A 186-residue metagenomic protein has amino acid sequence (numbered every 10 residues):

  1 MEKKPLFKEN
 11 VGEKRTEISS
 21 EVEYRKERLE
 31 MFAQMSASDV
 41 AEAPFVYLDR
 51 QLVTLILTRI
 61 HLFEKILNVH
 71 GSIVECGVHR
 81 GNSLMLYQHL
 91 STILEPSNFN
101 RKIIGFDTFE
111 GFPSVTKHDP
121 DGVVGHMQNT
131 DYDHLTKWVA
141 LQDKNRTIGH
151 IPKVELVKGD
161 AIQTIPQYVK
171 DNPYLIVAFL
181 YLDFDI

Functional and structural regions predicted by a protein language model:
M1-E23: N-terminal auxiliary segments of SAM/dcSAM-dependent transferases
R15-V46, R50, L67, S72-I186: S-adenosylmethionine/decaboxylated-SAM
L52, I56-R59, L84: Short alpha-helical patches at coil-to-helix transitions and adjacent helical residues in well-structured domains
I56-V69: Conserved alpha-helix/loop element of class I SAM-dependent methyltransferases that forms part of the SAM/SAH-binding
